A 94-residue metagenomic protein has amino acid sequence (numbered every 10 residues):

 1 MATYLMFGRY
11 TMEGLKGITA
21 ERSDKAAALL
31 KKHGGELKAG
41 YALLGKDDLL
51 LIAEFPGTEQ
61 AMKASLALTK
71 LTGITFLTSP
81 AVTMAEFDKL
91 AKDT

Functional and structural regions predicted by a protein language model:
M1-K31, E36, L44-D47, V82-T94: Short S/T/G/P-rich N-terminal loop/turn motif that feeds into the first structured element of a domain
Y4-R9, Y41-A64: Short, well-ordered beta-strand segments in beta-rich or mixed alpha/beta enzyme and ligand-binding folds
L37-G40, F76-T78: Generic structural signal for residues in well-ordered beta-strands
P56-A85: An amphipathic, aromatic/His-enriched active-site/gating alpha helix that lines ligand/cofactor pockets
